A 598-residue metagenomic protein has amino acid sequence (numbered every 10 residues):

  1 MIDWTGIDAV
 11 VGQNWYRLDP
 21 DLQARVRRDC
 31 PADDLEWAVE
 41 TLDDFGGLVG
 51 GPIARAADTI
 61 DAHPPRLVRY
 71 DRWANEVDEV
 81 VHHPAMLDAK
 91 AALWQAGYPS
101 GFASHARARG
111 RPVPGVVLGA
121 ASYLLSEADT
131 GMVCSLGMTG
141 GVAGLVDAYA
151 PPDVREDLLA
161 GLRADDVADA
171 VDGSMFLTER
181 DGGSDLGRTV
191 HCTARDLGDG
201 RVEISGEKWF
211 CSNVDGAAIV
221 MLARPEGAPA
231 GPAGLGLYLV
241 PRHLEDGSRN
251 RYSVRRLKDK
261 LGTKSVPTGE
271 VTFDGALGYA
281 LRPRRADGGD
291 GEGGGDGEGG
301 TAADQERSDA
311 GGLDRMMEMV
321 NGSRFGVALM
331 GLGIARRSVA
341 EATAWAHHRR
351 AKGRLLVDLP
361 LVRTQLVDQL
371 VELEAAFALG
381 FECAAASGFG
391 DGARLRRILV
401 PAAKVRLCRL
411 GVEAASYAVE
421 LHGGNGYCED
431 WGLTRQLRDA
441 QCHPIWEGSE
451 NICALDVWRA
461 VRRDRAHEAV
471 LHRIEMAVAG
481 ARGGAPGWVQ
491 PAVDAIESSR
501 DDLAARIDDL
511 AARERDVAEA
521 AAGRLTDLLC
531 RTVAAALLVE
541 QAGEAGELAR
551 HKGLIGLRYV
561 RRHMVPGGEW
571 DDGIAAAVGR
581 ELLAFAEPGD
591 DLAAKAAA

Functional and structural regions predicted by a protein language model:
M1-R111, P588-A597: Extended, charge-enriched "interface" segments that sit outside catalytic cores
D78-D169, S212-V214, A218, F377 (+4 more regions): Internal helix-loop-helix
A150-L197, F381-R396, V400, A415 (+2 more regions): Internal maturation/activation junctions in enzymes
R201, S205-Y252: A short core secondary-structure module
D246-S248, R255, E270-G291, G297-S323 (+3 more regions): A glycine-rich, basic-preceded beta-loop-alpha segment at the flavin cofactor/substrate interface of flavin-utilizing
E374-K404, E420-H422, I507-A520, V539-H551: C-terminal helix-coil-helix/basic helical segment that borders enzyme active sites and/or dimer interfaces and provides
A440, P444-G483, T526-G543: C-terminal catalytic subdomain
M476, G480-A598: C-terminal amphipathic alpha-helical interaction region
